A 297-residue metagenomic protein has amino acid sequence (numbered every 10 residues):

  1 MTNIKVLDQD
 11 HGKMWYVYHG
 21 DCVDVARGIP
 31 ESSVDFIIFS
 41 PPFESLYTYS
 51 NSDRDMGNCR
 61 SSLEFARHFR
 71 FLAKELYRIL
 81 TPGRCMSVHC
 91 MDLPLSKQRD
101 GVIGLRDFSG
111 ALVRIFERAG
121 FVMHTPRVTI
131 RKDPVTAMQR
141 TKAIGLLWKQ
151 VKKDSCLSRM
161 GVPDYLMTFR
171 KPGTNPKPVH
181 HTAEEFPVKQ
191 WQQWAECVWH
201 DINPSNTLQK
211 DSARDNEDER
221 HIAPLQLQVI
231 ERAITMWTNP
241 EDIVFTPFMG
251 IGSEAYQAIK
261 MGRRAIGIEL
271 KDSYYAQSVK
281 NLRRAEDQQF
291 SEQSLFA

Functional and structural regions predicted by a protein language model:
T2-Q277: Core catalytic lobe of class I
A111-L112, V279-A297: Class I S-adenosyl-L-methionine-dependent methyltransferase module
